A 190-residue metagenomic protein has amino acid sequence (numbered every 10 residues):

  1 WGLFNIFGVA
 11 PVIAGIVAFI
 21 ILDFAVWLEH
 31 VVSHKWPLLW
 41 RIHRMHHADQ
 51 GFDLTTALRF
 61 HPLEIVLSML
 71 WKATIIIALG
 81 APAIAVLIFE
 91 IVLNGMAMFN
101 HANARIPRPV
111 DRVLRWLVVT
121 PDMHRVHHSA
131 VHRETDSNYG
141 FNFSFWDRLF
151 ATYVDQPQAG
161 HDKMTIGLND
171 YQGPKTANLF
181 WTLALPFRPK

Functional and structural regions predicted by a protein language model:
L3-D162: Membrane-embedded catalytic scaffold of the fatty acid hydroxylase/desaturase
H161-K190: A membrane-cytosol interface segment of integral membrane proteins
